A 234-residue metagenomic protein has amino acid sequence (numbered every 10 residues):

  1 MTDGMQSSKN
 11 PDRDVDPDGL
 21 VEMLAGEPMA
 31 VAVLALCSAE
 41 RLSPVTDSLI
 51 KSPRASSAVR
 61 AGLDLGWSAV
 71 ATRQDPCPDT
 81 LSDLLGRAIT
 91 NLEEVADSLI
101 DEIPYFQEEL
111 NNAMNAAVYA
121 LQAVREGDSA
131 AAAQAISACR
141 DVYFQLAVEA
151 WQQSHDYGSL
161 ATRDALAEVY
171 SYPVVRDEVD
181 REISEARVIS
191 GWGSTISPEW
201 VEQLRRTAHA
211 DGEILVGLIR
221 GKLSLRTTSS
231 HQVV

Functional and structural regions predicted by a protein language model:
T2-G4, S8-V179: Structured binding/interaction patches within domain cores
R140-V234: C-terminal auxiliary extensions adjacent to catalytic cores
